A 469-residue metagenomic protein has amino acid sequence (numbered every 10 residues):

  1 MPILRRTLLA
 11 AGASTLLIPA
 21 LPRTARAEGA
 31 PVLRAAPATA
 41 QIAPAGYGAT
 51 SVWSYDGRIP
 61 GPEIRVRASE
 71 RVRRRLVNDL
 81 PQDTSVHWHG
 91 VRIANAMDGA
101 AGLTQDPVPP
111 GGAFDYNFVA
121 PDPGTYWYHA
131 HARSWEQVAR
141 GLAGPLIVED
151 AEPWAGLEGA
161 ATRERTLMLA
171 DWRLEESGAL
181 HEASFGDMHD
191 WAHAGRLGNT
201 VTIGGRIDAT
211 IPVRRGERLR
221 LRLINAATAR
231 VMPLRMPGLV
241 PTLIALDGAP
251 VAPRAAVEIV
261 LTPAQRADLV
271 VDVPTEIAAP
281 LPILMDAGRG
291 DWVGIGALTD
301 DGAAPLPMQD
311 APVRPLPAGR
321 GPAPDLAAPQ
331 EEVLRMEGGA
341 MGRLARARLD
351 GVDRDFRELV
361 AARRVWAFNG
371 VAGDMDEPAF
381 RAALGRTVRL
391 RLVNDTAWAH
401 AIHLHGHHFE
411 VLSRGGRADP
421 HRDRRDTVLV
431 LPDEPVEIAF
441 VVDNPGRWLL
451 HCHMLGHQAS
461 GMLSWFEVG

Functional and structural regions predicted by a protein language model:
P2-D115, V148-D150, A155-T166, S184-L221 (+5 more regions): N-terminal, post-signal-peptide metal-ligating segments of extracellular/periplasmic oxidoreductases, dominated by
E28-A36, V138-L174, V251-R389, V393-A399 (+2 more regions): Extended terminal and domain-junction accessory segments
V72, P110-F118, T262-V271, V388 (+1 more regions): Short Pro-Gly-centered flexible turn/kink motifs
V77-P81, I224-A229, V393-A397: Short solvent-exposed strand-capping/beta-turn motif centered on an Asx-Ser/Thr pair
M97-D98, D106-P109, A183-D325, R414-D426: Histidine- and aromatic-rich segments of cupredoxin/plastocyanin-like copper-binding domains
A120-E149: Hydrophobic or amphipathic alpha-helical targeting/insertion segments
G238-I244, D395-D423, L455-A459, E467-G469: Active/binding-pocket-proximal capping segment
V411-V441: C-terminal soluble interaction/assembly domains
